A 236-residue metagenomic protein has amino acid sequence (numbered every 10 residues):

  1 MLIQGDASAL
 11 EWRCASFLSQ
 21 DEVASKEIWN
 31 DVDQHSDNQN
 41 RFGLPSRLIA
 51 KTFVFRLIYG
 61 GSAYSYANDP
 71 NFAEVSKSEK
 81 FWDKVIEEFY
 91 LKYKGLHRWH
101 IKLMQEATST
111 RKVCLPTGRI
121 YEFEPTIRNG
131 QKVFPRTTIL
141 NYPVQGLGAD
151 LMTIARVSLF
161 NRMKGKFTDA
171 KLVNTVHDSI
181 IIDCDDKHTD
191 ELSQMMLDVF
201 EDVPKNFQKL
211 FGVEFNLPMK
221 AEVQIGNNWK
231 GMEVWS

Functional and structural regions predicted by a protein language model:
M1-S236: Conserved catalytic core of nucleotide polymerization and phosphodiester-bond processing enzymes
